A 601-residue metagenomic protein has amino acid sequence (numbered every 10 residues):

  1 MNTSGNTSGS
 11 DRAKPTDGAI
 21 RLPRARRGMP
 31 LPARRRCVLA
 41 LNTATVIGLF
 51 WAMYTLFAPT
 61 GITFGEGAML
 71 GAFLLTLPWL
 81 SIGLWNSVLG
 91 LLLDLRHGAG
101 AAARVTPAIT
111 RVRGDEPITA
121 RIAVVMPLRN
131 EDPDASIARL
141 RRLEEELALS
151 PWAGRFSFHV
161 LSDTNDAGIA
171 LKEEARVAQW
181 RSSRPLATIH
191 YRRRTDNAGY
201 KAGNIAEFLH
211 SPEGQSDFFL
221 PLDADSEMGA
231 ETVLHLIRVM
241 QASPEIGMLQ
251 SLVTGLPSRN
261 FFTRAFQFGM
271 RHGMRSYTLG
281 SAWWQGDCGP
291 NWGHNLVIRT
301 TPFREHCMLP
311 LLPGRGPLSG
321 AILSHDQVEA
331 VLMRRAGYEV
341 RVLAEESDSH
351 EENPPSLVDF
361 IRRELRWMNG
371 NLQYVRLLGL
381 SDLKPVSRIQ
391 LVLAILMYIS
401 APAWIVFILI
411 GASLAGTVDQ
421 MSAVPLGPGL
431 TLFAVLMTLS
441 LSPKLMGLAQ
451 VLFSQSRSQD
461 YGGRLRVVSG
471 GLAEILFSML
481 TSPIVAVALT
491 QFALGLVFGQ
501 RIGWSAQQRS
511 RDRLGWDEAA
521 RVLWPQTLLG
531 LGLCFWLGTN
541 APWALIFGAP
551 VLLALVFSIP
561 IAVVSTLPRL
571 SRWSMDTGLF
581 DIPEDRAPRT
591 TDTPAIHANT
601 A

Functional and structural regions predicted by a protein language model:
N2-P15, W85, L92-G379: Internal catalytic domains of large membrane-associated glycosyltransferases
G9-T43, A58-G67, R96, G100-P107 (+2 more regions): Basic/Trp-rich segment in TM-proximal cytosolic loops or flexible interdomain/linker regions
A33-P133: N-proximal low-complexity "stem/linker" segments adjacent to membrane-targeting elements
L70-L93, T438-L441, F547-L567: Alpha-helical membrane-embedded segments
I82, N86-G90, I137, T301-R304 (+2 more regions): Short helix-terminus and kink motifs of transmembrane alpha helices, predominantly at the cytoplasmic interface
S87-R104, F453-S456, V563-S574: Transmembrane-cytosolic junction motif
A99-T110, R129-R142, E146, Q491-I502 (+2 more regions): Alpha-helical membrane-embedding segments and immediately adjacent membrane-interface amphipathic helices
W516-A601: C-terminal amphipathic alpha-helical interaction region
